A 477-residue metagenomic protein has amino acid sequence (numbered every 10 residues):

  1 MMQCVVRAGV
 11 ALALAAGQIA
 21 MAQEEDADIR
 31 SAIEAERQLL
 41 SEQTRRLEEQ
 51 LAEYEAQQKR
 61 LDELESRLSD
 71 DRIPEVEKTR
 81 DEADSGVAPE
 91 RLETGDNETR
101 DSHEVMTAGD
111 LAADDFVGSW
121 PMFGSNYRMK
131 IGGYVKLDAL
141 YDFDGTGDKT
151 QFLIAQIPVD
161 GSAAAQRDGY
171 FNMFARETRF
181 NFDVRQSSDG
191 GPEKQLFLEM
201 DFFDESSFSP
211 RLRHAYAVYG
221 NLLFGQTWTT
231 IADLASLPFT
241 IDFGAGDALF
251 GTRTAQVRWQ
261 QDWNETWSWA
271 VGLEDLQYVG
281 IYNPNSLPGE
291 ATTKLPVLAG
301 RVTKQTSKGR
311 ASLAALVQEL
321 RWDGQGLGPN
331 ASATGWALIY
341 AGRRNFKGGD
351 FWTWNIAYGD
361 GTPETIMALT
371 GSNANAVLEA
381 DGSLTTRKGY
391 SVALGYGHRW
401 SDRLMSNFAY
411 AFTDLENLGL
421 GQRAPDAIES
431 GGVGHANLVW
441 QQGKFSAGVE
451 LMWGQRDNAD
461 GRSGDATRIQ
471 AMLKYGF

Functional and structural regions predicted by a protein language model:
G17-I19: N-terminal signal peptide c-region/cleavage motif recognized by signal peptidases
A22-D148: N-terminal periplasmic/intermembrane-space "pro-region" immediately following the signal or transit peptide
D101-A108, F123, Y170-N172, S206-S209 (+8 more regions): Replace "Gram-negative outer membrane beta-barrel proteins" with "bacterial and organellar outer membrane beta-barrel
V117-V279, K294-L295, A299-S307, R343-K347 (+1 more regions): Outer membrane beta-barrel
D142, S187, D201-S207, I231-D233 (+8 more regions): Sequence/structural signature of outer-membrane beta-barrel proteins
A175-F197, G300-Q325, M405-A409, V439-Q442 (+1 more regions): Surface-exposed extracellular loop regions of Gram-negative outer-membrane beta-barrel proteins
T303-R423, I428: Detector for outer-membrane/organellar transmembrane beta-barrel domains, recognizing the amphipathic beta-strand
W440-Q442, D465-F477: Outer-membrane beta-barrel "beta-signal"
